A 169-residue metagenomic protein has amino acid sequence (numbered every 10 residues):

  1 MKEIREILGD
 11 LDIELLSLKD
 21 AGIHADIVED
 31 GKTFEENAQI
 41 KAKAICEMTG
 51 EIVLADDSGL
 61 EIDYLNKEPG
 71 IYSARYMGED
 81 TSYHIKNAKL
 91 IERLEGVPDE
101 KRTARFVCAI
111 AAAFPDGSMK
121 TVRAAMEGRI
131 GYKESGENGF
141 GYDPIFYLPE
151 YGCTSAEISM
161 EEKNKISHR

Functional and structural regions predicted by a protein language model:
M1-H168: Anionic-ligand binding patches
